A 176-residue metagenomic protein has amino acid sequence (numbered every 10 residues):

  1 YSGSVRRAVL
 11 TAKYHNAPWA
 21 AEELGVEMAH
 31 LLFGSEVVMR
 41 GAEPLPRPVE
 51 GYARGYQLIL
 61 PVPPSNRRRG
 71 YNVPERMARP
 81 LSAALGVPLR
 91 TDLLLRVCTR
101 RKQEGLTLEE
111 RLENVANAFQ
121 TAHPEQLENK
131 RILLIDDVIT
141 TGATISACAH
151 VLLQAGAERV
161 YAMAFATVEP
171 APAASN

Functional and structural regions predicted by a protein language model:
Y1-L134, T141-N176: Conserved PRPP/pyrophosphate-binding segment of the phosphoribosyltransferase/PRPP-pathway fold
